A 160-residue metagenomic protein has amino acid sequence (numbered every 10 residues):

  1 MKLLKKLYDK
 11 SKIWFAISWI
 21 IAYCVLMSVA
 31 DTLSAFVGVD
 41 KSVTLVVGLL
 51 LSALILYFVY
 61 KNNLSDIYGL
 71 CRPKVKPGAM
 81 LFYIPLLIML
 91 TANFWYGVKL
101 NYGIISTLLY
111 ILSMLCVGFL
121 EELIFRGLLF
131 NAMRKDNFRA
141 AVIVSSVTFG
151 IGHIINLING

Functional and structural regions predicted by a protein language model:
M1-I67: N-terminal, membrane-interfacial amphipathic/helix-forming hydrophobic leader that caps and precedes the first
K5-D9, K99-I105, R134-K135: Helix-boundary and loop/linker segments of multi-pass membrane transporters
I13-S18, A79-I84, L108, R139-V144: Hydrophobic alpha-helical transmembrane segments
I21, I111, L115, F119 (+1 more regions): Residue-level signature of the transmembrane alpha-helical core of multi-pass small-molecule transporters
A22-D31, L87-Y96, S146-N156: Aromatic-anchored segments of alpha-helical transmembrane domains
A35-V39, F94-I105, I155-G160: Membrane-interface helix caps and helix-loop-helix hairpins in membrane proteins
Y60-I67, M89-Y102: Transmembrane alpha-helix boundary signature
L120-S146: Membrane-interface helix/loop boundary segments of multi-pass membrane proteins
